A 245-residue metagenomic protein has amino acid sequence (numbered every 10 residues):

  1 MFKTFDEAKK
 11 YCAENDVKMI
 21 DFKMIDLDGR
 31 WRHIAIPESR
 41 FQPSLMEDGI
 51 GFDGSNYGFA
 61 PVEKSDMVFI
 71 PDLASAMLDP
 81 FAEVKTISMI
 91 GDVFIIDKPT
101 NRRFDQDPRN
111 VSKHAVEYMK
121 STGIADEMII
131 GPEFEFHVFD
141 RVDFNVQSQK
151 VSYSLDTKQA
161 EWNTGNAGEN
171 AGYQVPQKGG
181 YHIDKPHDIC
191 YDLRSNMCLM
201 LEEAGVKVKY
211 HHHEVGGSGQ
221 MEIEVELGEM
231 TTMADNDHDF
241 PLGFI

Functional and structural regions predicted by a protein language model:
M1-I245: Glycine-rich, acidic/polar active-site loops that bind/position phosphate-bearing ligands
